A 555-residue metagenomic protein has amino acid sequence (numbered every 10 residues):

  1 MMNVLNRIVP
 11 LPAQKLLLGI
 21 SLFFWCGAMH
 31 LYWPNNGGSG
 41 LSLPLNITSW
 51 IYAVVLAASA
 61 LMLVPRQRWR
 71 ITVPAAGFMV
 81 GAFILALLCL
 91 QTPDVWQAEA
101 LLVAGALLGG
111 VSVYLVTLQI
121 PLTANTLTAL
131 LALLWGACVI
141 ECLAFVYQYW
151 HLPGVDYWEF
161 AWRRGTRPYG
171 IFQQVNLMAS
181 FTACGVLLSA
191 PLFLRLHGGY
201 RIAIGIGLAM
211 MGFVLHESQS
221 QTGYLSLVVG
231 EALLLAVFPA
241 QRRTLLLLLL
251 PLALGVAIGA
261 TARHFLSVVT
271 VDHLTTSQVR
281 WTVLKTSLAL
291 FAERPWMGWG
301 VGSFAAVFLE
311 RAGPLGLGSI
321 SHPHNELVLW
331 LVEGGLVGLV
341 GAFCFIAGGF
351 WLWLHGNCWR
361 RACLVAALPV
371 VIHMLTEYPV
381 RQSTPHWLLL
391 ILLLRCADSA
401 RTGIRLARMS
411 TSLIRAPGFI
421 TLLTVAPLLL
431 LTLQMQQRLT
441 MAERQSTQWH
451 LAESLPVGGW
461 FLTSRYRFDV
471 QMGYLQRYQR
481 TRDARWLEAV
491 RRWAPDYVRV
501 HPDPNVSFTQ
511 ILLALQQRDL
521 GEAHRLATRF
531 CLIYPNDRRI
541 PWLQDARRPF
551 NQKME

Functional and structural regions predicted by a protein language model:
M1-L87, Q97-A98, L102, L108-T128 (+5 more regions): Transmembrane signal-anchor hairpin modules in multi-pass inner-membrane enzymes, especially those that act on
K15-M29, T48-M62, L85-C89, V103-L115 (+7 more regions): Alpha-helical transmembrane segments of multi-pass inner-membrane proteins
L22-N36, V139-L143, L250-V271: Transmembrane signal-anchor helices characteristic of membrane glycosylation enzymes that use polyprenol
S39-P44, P93-L102, R163-M178, W281-L284 (+2 more regions): Short aromatic-rich membrane-water interface segments that cap or initiate transmembrane helices in multi-pass membrane
Q97-E99, F172-N176, Q219-T222, I320-N325 (+1 more regions): Membrane-interface catalytic loops of GT-C/OST-like multi-pass glycosylation enzymes that act
Q174, W281-I320, L327, G334-G341: TM-adjacent membrane-interface loops and short helices in multi-pass inner/ER membrane proteins
F238-T276, V283, L288-E293, V425-R438: A membrane-periplasm/extracellular boundary helix in multi-pass inner-membrane enzymes that assemble envelope glycans
W359-I414: Transmembrane alpha-helices of multi-pass inner-membrane enzymes
